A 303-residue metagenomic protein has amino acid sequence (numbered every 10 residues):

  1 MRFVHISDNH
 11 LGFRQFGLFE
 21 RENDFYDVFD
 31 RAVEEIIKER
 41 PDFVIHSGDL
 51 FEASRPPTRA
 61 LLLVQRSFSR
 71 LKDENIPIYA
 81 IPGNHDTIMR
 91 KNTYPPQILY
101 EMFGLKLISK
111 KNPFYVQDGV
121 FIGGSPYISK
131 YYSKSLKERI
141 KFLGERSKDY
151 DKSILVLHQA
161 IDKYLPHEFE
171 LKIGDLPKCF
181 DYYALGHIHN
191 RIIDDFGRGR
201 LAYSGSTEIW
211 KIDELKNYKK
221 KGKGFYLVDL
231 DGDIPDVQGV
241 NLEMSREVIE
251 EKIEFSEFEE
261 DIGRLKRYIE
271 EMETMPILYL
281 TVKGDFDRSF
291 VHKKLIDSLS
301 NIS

Functional and structural regions predicted by a protein language model:
M1-N23, G222-S245: Domain-start "cap" segments at the beginnings of catalytic or binding domains
M1-S67, E145-R146: N-terminal active-site segment of His-dependent metallophosphoesterases
H5, H46, A80, L155 (+1 more regions): Structural beta-sheet core signal
D30-R40, K141-F142, F258-M272: A short, well-ordered alpha-helical element
F43, S54-S69, D73-D213, K221-G222 (+1 more regions): His/Asp/Glu-rich metal-coordinating catalytic cores of metallo-dependent phosphodiesterases/hydrolases acting on
S47, G186, T281-K283: Conserved residues at the C-terminal ends of beta-strands
I209-K211, Y218-K221, S298-S303: Gly/Ser/Thr-rich active-site loops/lids in small-molecule metabolic enzymes that frequently grip phosphoryl groups
G232-S303: Accessory, non-catalytic peripheral segments of nucleic-acid enzymes
